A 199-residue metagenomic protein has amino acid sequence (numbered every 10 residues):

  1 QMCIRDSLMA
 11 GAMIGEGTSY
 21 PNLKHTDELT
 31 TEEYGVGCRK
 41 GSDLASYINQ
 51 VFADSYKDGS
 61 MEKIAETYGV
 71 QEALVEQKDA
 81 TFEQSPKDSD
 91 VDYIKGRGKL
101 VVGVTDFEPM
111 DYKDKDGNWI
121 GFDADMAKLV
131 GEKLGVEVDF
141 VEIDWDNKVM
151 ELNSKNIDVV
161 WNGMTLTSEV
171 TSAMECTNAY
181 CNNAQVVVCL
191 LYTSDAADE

Functional and structural regions predicted by a protein language model:
M2-I4, Y192-A197: Conserved small/polar residues in nucleotide/adenosyl-binding loops
R5, R39-L44, A53, P86 (+3 more regions): Extracytoplasmic/periplasmic, Sec-exported soluble proteins
S7, G11-Q50, E72-Q84, C181-C189: Periplasmic-binding protein-like
L8-G11, S42-D43, F107-M110, D146 (+1 more regions): Solvent-exposed loop/turn segments at secondary-structure junctions within structured extracellular/periplasmic domains
T18-T30, K128, E132, E137-S194: Acidic, polar ligand-binding/catalytic clefts
D43, Y47, S60, D125 (+1 more regions): Charged catalytic carboxylate motif
Y47, F52-E72: Periplasmic-binding protein-like
D58, K63, T67, K87-M164: Extracytoplasmic small-molecule ligand-binding "clamshell" domains of the periplasmic binding protein/Venus flytrap
